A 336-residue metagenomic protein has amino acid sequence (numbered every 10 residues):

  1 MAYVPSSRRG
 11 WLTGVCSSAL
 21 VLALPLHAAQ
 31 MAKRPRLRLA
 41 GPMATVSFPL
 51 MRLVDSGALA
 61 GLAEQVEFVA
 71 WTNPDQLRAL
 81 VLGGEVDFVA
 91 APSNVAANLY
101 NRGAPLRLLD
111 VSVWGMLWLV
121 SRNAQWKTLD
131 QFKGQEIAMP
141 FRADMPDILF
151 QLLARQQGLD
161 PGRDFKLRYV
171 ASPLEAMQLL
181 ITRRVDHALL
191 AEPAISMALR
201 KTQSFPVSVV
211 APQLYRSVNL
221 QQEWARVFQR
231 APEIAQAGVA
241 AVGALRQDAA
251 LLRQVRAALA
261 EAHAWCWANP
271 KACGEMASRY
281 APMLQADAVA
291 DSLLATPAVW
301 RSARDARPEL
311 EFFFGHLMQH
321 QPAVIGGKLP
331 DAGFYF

Functional and structural regions predicted by a protein language model:
A2-V4, G10-A29: N-terminal export signals
M31-G162, L167-V170, D186, E192 (+1 more regions): Short, glycine-/small- and polar/acidic-enriched structural segments that line small-molecule recognition paths
F48, A79, G83, A97 (+11 more regions): Solvent-exposed, polar/charged alpha-helical surfaces in well-ordered, non-transmembrane soluble domains, broadly
G61-L62, A225-Q229, V299-D305: Short, solvent-exposed loop/beta-turn-alpha elements that line the ligand-binding surface or hinge of extracytoplasmic
N94-V95, L174-M276: Pocket-lining segment of extracytoplasmic ligand-binding domains
A104, L159, P282-L284, P322-A323: Helix N-cap/coil-helix junction residues
A244-H320: Secondary-structure end/capping motifs
E311-F336: Conserved C-terminal helix/tail region of periplasmic/extracytoplasmic solute-binding proteins
